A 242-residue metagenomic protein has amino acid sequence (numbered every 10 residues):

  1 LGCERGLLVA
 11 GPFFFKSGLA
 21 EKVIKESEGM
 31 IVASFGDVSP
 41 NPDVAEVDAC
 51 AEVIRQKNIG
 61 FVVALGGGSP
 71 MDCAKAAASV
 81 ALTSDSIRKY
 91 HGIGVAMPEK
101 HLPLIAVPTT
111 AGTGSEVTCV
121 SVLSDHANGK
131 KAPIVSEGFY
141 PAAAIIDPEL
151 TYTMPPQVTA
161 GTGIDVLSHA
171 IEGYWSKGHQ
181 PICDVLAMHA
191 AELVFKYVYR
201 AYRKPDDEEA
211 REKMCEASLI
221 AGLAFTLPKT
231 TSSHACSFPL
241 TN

Functional and structural regions predicted by a protein language model:
L1-L7: N-terminal, positively charged, Ser/Thr/Ala/Gly-biased leader segments that form transit/presequence-like amphipathic
F15-D85, R200-R211: N-terminal small/polar loop signature for handling phosphorylated ligands or for N-terminal nucleophile
A45-I146: Glycine/threonine-rich beta-strand-loop-alpha-helix active-site module that forms ligand/phosphate-binding
V120-P228: Carboxylate- and glycine-rich phosphate/diphosphate-binding segment that chelates Mg2+/Mn2+
T230-S237: Conserved catalytic block of serine-dependent lipid acyl chemistry
F238-N242: Catalytic phosphate/nucleotide-handling subdomain of diverse soluble enzymes
